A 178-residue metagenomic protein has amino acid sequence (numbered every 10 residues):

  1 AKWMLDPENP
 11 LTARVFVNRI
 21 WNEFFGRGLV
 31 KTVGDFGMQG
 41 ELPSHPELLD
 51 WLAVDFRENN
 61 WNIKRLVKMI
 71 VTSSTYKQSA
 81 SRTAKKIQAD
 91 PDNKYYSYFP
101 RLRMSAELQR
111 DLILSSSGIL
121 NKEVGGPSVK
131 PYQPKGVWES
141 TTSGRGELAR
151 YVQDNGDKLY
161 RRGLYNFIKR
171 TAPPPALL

Functional and structural regions predicted by a protein language model:
A1-Y160, I168-T171, P175-L178: Primarily short, surface-exposed interaction patches in extracytoplasmic proteins
